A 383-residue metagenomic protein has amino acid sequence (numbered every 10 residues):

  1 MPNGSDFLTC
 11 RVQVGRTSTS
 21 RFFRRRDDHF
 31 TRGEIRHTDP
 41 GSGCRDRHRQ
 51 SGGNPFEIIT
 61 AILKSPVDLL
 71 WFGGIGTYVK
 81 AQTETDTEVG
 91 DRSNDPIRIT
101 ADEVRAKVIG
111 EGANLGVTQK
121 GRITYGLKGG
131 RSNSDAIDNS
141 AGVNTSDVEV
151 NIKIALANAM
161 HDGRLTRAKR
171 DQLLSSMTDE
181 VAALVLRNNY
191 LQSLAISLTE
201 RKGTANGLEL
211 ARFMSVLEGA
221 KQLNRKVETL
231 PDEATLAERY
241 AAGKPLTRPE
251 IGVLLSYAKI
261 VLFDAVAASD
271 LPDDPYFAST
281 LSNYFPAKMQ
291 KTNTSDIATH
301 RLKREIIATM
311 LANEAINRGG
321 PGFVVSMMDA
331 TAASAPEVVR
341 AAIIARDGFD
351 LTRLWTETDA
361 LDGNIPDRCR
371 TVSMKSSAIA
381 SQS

Functional and structural regions predicted by a protein language model:
M1-S383: Non-transmembrane, aqueous-exposed alpha-helical and coiled segments at domain scale
